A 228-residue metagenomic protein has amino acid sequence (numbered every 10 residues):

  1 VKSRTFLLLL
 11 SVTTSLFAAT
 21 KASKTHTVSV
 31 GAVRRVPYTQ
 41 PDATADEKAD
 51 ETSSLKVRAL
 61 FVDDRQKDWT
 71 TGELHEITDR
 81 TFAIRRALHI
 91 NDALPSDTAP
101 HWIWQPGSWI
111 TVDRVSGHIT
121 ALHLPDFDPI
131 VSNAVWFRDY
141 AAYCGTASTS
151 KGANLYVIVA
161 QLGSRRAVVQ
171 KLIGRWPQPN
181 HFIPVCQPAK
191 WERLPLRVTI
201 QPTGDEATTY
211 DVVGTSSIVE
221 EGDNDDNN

Functional and structural regions predicted by a protein language model:
V1-L7: Bacterial N-terminal signal peptides that target proteins for export
L10-A18: Hydrophobic h-region of N-terminal signal peptides that target proteins for export in Gram-negative bacteria
A19-H101: Terminal domain-start segments
V36-K67, W104-L124, L155-R175, Y210-N224: Surface-exposed loop/turn elements that mediate protein-protein interactions on large endomembrane-trafficking
D68-E73, D126-V135, Q178-P188: Repeated scaffold domains used in trafficking and secretory/extracellular systems, primarily beta-propellers
L74-T78, S132-Y140, C186-V198: Blade-terminus and WD-like Trp-Asp/Gly-His loop motifs, strongest in beta-propeller folds
R86-L88, P100-I103, Y143-S150, T199-G204: Beta-strand C-termini and the immediately following turn/loop, strongest in propeller blades
S116-D126, V131-K151: Mid-length scaffold segments of soluble, non-membrane domains
